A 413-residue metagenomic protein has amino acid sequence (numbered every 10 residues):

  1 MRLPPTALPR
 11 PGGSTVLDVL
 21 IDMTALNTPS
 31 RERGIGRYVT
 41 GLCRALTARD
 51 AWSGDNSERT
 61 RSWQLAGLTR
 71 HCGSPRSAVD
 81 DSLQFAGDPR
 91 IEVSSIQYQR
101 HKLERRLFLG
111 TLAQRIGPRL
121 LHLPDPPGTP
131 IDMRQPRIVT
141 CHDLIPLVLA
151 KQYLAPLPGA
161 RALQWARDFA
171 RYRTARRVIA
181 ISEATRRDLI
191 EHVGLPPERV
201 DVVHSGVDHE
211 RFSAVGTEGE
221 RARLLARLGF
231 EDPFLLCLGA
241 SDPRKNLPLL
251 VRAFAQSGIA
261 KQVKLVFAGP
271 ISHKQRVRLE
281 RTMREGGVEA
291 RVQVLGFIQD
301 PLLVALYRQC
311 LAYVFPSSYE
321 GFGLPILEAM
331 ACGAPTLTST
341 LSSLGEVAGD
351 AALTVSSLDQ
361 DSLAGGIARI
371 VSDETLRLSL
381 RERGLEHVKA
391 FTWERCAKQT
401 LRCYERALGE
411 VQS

Functional and structural regions predicted by a protein language model:
R2-S413: Carbohydrate transferase catalytic cores enriched for Leloir-type hexosyltransferases
